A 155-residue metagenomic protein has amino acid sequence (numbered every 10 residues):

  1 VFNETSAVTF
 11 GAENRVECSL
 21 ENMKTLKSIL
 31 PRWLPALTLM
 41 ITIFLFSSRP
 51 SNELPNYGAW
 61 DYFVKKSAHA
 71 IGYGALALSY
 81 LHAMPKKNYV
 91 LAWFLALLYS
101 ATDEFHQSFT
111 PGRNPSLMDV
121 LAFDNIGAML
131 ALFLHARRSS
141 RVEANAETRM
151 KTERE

Functional and structural regions predicted by a protein language model:
E4, E13, N145-E155: Short, low-complexity, charge-dense intrinsically disordered segments
E21-Y80: "…centered on the first transmembrane helix and the immediately adjacent amphipathic helix/loop
L30-R32, P85-W93, R113-L117: Membrane-helix interface segments
A36-S47, Y89-Q107, D124: Small-polar-interrupted transmembrane alpha-helices in polytopic inner-membrane proteins
P55-N56, Y62, T102-L121: Interfacial helix-loop-helix junctions of multi-pass membrane proteins
G72-K86, N125-R138: Membrane-interfacial alpha-helical segments at the cytosolic side of multi-pass membrane proteins
